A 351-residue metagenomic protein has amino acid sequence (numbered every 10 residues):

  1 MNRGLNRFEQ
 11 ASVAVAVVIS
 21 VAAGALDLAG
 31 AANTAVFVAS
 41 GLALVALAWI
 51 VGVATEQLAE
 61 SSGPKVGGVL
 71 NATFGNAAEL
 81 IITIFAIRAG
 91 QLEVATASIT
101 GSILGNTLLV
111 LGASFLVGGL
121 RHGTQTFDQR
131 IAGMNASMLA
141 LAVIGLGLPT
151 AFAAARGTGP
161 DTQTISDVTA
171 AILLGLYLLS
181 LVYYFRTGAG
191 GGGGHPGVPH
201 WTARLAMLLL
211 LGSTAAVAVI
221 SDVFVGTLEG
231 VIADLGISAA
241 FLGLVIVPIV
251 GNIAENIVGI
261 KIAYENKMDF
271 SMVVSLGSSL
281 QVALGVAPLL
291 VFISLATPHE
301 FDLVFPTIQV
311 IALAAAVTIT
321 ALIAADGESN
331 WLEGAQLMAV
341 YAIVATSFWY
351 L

Functional and structural regions predicted by a protein language model:
M1-V53, T107-G226, L235, F305 (+1 more regions): Alpha-helical transmembrane bundles of multi-pass secondary active transporters
V17, G67-G119, L242-H299, A315: Helix-loop-helix junctions within the multi-pass membrane cores of secondary transporters/permeases
N33-W49, S62-T73, V231, L235-V245: Loop-to-helix transition at the N-terminal end of transmembrane alpha-helices
A54-Q57, S61, K65, F115 (+4 more regions): Membrane-spanning helices that line or support transport/gating and their immediate boundary helices in channels
L58, L104, Y177, I232 (+3 more regions): Residue-level signature of catalytic and energy-coupling elements of molecular machines, predominantly ATP/GTP-dependent
S62-A72, E93-T100, T124-A136, Q163 (+5 more regions): The feature identifies polytopic integral membrane transport proteins across all domains of life
I87-E93, T158-G159, V231-L235: Membrane-interface interhelical loops and short amphipathic "cap" helices that link adjacent transmembrane segments
A216-A254: Long, well-ordered mid-to-C-terminal structural blocks that present hydrophobic/aromatic surfaces
